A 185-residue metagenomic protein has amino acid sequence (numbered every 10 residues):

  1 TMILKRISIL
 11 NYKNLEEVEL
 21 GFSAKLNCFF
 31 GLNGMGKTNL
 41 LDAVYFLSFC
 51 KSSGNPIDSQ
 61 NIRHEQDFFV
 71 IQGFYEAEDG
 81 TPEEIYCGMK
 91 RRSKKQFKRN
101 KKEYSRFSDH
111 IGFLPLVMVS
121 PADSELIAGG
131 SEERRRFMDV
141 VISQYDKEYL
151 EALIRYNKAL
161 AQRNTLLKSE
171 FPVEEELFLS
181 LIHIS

Functional and structural regions predicted by a protein language model:
M2-F46: Pre-Walker A-like glycine/lysine-rich segment at the N-terminus of P-loop NTPase domains
G21, N39, R63, E151 (+1 more regions): Alpha-helical initiation/capping and key positions within long helical/coiled-coil segments
K25, A43, F113-P115, F137: ABC transporter nucleotide-binding domains
F46-F49, T165: Regular, well-ordered alpha-helical segments
S48-E133, I142-Y145, Y149: Nucleotide-state sensing region of NTPase/ATPase domains
E125-I127, E132-E176: Long, charged N-terminal accessory/stalk domains
I182-I184: Conserved small/polar residues in nucleotide/adenosyl-binding loops
